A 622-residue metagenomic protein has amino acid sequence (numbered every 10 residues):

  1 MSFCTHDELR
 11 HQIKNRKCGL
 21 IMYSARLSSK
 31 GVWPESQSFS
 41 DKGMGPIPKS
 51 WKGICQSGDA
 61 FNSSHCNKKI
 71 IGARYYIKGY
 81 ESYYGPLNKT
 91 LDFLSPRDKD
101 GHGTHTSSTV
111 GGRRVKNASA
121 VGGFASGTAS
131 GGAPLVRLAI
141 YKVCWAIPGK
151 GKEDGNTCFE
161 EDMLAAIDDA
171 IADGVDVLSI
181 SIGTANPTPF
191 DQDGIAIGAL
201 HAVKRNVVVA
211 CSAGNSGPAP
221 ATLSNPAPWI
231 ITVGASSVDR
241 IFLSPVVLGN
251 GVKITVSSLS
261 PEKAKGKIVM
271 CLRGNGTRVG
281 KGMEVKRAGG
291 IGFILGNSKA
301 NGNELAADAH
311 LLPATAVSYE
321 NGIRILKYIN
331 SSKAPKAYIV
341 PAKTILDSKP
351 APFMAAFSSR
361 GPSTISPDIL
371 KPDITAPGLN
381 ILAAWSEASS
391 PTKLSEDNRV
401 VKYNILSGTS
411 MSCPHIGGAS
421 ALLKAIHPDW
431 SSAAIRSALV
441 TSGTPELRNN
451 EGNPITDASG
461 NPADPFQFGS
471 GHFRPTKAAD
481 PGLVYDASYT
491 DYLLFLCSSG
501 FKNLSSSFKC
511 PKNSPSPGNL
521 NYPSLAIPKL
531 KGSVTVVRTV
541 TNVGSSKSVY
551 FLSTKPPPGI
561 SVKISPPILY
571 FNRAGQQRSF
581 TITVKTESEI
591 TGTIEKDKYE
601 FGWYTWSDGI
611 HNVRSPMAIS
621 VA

Functional and structural regions predicted by a protein language model:
M1-A622: Loop-rich non-cytosolic ectodomains and luminal regions
